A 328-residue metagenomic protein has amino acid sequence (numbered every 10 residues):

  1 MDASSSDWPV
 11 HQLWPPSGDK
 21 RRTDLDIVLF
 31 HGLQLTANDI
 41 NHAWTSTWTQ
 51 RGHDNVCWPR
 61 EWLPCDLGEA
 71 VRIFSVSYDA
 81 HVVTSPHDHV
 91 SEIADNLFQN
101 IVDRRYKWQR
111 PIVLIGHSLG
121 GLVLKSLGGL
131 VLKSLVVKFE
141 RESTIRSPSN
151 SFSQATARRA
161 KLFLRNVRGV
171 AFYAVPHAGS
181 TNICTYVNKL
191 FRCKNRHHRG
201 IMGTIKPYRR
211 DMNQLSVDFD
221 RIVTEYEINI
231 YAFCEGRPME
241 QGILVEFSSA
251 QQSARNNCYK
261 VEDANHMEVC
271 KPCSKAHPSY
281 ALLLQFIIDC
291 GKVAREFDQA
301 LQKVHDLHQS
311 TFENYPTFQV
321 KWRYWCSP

Functional and structural regions predicted by a protein language model:
M1-L25, A70, N257: Alpha/beta-hydrolase fold catalytic core
S6-S17, P59-W62, Q99-V102, Q154-R159 (+3 more regions): Eukaryotic intrinsically disordered and solvent-exposed regulatory patches
R21-R22, D66-L67, A160-N166, I222-Y226: Short, conserved loop/helix-junction motifs that constitute active-site signature segments in enzyme catalytic cores
V28, F74-V76, G169-A171, N229-C234 (+1 more regions): Hydrophobic/aromatic beta-strand patches that form the interior of the parallel beta-sheet core in alpha/beta enzyme
L29-I112: Active-site catalytic motif of lipid deacylating hydrolases and related acyltransferases
H31, V83, S91-D220: Serine-dependent carboxylesterase/thioesterase catalytic core of lipase-like alpha/beta-hydrolase/SGNH enzymes
Q34-L35, H81-V82, T185-K189, D218-P328: C-terminal catalytic-base region of ester-bond hydrolases, centering on the histidine of the charge-relay
A43-V56, E92-I93, Q154, T185-R199 (+2 more regions): Aromatic/acidic cage segments in peptide-binding pockets
